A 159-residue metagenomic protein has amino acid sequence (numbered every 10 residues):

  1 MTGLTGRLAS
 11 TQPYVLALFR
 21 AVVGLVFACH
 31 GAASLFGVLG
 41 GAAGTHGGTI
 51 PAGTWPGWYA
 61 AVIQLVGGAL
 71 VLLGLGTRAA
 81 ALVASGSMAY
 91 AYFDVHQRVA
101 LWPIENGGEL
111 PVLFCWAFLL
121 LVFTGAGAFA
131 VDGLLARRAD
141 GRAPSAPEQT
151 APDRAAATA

Functional and structural regions predicted by a protein language model:
M1-F36, T54-V62, V66, L73-A159: Extended, low-polarity transmembrane helix blocks
A42-W55: Perimembrane loop-to-helix junctions flanking transmembrane segments
T45-G47, L70, L121: Hydrophobic alpha-helix position signal
